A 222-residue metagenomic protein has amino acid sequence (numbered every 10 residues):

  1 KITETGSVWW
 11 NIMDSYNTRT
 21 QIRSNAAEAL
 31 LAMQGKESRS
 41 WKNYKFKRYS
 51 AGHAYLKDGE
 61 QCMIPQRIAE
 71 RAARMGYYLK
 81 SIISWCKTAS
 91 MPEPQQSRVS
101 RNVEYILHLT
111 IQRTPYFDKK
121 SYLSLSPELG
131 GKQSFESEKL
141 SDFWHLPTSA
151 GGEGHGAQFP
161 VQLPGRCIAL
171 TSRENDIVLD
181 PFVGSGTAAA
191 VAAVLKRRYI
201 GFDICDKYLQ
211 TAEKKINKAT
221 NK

Functional and structural regions predicted by a protein language model:
K1-T211, N217-N221: Core catalytic lobe of class I
